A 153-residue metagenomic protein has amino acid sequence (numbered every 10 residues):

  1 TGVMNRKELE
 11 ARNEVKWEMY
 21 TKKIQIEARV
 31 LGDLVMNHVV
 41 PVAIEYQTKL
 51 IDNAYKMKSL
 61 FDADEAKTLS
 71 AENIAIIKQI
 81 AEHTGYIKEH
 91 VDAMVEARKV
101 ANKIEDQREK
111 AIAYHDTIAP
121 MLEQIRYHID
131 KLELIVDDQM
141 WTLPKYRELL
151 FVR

Functional and structural regions predicted by a protein language model:
T1-R153: C-terminal amphipathic alpha-helical interaction region
